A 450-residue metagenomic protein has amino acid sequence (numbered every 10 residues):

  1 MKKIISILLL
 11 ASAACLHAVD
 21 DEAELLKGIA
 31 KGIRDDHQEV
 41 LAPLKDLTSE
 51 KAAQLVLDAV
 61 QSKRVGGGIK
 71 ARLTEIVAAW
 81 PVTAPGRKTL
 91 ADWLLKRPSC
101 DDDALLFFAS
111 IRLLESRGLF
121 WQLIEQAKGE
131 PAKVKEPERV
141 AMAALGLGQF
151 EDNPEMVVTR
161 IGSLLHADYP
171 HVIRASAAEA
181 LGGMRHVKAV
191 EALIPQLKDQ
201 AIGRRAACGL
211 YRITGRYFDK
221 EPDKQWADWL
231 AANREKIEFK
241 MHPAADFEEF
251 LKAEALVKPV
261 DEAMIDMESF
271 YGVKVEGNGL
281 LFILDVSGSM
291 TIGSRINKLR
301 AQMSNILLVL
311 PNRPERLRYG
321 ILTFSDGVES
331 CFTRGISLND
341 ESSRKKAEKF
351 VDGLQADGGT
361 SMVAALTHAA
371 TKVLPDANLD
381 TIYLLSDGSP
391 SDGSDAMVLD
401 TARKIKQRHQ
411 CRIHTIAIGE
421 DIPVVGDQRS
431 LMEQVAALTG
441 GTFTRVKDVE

Functional and structural regions predicted by a protein language model:
K2-L8, L431: Sec-dependent signal peptide recognition, specifically the positively charged N-region followed immediately by
I5, L230-L281, G288-N297, I336-L338: Acidic, polar low-complexity linker/tail segments
L9-H17: Hydrophobic h-region of N-terminal signal peptides that target proteins for export in Gram-negative bacteria
V19-G28, S49-Q61, P81-L95, L113-E130 (+3 more regions): Amphipathic alpha-helical scaffolding segments comprising HEAT/armadillo-like alpha-solenoid repeats
A30, D36-S49, Q61, G67-V82 (+6 more regions): Structural detector for internal amphipathic alpha-helices that build alpha-solenoid repeat scaffolds
D58, V273-S337, A364-L366, A370 (+2 more regions): Von Willebrand factor
L165, E329-C331, L338-D380, S391 (+1 more regions): Von Willebrand factor
L354, G388-L438, T444-V446: VWA/integrin I-like adhesion module and closely mimicked acidic/polar interface patches used
